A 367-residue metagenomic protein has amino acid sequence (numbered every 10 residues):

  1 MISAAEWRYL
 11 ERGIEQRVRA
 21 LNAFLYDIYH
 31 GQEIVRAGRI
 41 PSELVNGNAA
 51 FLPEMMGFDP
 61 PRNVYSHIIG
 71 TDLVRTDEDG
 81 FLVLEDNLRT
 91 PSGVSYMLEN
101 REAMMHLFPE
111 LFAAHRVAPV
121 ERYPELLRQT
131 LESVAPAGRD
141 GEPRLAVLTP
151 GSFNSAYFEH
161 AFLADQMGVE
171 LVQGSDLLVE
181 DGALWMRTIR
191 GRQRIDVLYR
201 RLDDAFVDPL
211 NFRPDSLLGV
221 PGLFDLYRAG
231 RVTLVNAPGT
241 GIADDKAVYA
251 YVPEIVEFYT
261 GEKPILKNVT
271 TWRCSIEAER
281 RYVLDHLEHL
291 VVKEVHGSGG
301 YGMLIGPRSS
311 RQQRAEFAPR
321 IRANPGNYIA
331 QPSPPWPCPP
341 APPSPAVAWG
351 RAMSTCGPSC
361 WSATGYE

Functional and structural regions predicted by a protein language model:
M1-E367: Preference for protein termini
